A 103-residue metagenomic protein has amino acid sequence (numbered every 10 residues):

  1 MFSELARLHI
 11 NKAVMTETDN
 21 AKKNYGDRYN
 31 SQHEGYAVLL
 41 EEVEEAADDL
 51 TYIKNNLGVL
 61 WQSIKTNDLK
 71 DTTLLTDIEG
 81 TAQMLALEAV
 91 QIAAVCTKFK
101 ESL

Functional and structural regions predicted by a protein language model:
M1-L103: Flexible "arm" and connector segments at domain edges
